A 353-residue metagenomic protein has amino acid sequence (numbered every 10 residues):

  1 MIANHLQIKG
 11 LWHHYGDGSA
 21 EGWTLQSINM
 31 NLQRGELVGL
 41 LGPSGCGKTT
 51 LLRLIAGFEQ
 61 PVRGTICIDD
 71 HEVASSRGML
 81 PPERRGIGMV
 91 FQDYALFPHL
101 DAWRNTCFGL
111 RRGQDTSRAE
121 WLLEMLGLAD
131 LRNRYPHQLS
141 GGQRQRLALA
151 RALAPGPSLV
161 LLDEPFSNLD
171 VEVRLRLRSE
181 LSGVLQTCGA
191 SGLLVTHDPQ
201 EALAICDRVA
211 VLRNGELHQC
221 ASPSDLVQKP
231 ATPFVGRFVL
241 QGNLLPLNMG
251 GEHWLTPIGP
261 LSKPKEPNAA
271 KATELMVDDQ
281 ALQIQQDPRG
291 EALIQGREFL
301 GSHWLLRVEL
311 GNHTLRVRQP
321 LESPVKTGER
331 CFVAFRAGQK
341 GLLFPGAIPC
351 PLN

Functional and structural regions predicted by a protein language model:
L41-P43: The feature captures the beta-strand-to-loop junction immediately N-terminal to the Walker
A56: Helix-to-loop junction immediately C-terminal to a conserved catalytic motif
V62-T65, N214: Conserved coupling/switch loops of ABC nucleotide-binding domains, chiefly the family-specific signature
G64-S75: Conserved ABC transporter NBD signature motif
G86-G88, Q92, L96-F234: ABC ATPase nucleotide-binding domains
G242-L244, E252-N353: Non-catalytic connector elements of ABC transporters
